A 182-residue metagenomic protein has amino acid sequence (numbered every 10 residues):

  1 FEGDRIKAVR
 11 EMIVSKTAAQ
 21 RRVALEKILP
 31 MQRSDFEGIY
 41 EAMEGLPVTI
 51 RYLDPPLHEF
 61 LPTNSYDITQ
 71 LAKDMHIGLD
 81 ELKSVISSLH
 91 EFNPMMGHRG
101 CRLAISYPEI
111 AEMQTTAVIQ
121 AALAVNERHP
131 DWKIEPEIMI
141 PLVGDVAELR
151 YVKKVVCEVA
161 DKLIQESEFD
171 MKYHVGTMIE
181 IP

Functional and structural regions predicted by a protein language model:
F1-P182: Conserved alpha/beta-domain cores
